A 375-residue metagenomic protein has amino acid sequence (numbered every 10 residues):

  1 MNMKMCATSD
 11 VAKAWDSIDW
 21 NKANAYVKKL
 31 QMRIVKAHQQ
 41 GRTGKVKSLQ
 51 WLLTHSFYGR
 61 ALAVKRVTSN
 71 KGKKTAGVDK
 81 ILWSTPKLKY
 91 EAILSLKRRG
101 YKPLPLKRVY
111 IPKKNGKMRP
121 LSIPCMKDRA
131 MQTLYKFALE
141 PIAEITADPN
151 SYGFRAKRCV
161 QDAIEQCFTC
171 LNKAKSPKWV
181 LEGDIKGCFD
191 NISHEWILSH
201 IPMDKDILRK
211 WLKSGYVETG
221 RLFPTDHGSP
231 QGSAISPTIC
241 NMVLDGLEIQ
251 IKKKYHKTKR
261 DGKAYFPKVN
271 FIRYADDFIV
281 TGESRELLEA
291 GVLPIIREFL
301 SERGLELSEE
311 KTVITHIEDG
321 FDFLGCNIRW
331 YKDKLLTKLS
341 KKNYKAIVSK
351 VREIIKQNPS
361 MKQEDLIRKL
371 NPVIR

Functional and structural regions predicted by a protein language model:
M1-N21, A25, R260-K263: Intrinsically disordered, low-complexity and often Lys/Arg-enriched segments
A12-G72, F137-G153: Charged boundary/loop elements
V46-N115: Phosphate/adenylate-binding "loop-and-lid" substructures adjacent to NTP/NAD/dNTP-binding pockets in NTP-dependent
S95, R99, P149-N150, R155 (+1 more regions): Conserved polymerase palm-domain catalytic core
K102-K114, R209-P224, L366-P372: Active-site-adjacent bridging/hinge elements
L121-K136, E140-S151, R155, V160-I164 (+2 more regions): Duplex nucleic acid-engaging cores and interfaces of nucleic-acid transaction enzymes
R303-V373: A conserved non-catalytic segment of reverse transcriptases and RNA-directed RNA polymerases corresponding to the late
